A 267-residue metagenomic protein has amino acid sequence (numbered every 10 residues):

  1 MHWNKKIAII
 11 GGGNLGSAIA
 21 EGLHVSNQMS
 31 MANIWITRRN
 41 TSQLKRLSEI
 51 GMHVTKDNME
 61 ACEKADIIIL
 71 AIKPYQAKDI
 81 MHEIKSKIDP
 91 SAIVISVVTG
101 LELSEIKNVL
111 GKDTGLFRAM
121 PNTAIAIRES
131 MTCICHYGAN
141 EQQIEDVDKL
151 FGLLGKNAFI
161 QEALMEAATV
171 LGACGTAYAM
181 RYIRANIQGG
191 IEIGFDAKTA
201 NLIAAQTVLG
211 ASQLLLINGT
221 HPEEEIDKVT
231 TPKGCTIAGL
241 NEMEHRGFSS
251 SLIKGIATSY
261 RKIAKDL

Functional and structural regions predicted by a protein language model:
M1-K56, E60-E63, E129, I191-I193: NAD(P)+-binding Rossmann beta1-loop-alpha1 motif at the extreme N-terminus of oxidoreductases
H2, A205-L267: NAD(P)-dependent Rossmann-like dehydrogenase/reductase catalytic/cofactor-binding core
H2, I19-E21, T41, I50 (+2 more regions): Rossmann-like NAD(P)(H) cofactor-binding subdomain of soluble oxidoreductases
I7-I9, I68, I95, V147: Hydrophobic packing within well-folded, soluble alpha/beta domains
I34, A61, A77, D196-I203 (+2 more regions): Small-residue helix-packing motif on alpha-helices
E105-G115, M131-A167, Y178-G219, K262: Internal alpha-helical scaffold of NAD(P)-dependent oxidoreductase catalytic cores
P121-I125, V170-A179: Glycine/serine-rich anion-binding loops at beta->alpha junctions that coordinate negatively charged ligand groups
